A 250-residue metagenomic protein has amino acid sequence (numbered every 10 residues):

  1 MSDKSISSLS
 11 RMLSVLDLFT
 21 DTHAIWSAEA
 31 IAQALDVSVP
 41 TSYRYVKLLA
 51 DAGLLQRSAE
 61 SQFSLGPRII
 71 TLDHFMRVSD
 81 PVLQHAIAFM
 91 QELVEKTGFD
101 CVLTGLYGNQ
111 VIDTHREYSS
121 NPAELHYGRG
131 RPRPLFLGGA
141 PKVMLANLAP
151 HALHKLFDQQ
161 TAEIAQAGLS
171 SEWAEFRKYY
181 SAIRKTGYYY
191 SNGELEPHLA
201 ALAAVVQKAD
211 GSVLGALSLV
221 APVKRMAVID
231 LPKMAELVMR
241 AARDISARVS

Functional and structural regions predicted by a protein language model:
M1-S79, L83, R243, A247-R248: N-terminal helix-turn-helix
S5-L9, A28, Q62, G66 (+8 more regions): Short, structured helix-loop boundary elements
L18, A34, H85-K96, V102 (+3 more regions): Amphipathic alpha-helical regulatory segments at dimerization interfaces that relay allosteric signals between sensory
L55-Q56, L103-T104, V206: A structural signal for short hydrophobic beta-strand segments in well-ordered beta-sheet cores
S61, L65-Q159: Amphipathic alpha-helical effector-binding/dimerization core of metabolite-sensing transcriptional regulators
L135-G138, M234-S250: Short, solvent-exposed cationic patches
K155-F157, T161-I164, A242-S250: Cysteine/selenocysteine-centered motifs that mediate thiol-based redox chemistry or coordinate metal-sulfur cofactors
L169-A242: Extended hydrophobic
